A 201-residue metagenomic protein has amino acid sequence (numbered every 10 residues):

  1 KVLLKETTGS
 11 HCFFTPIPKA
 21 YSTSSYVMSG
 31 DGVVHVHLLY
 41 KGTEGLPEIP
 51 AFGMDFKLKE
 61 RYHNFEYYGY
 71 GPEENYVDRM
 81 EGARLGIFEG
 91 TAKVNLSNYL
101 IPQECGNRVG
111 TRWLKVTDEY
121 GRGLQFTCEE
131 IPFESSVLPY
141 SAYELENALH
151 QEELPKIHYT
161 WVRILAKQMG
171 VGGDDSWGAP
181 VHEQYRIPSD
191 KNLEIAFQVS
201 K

Functional and structural regions predicted by a protein language model:
K1-K201: Beta-strand/loop-rich accessory regions of lumenal/periplasmic or secreted enzymes, predominantly carbohydrate-active
